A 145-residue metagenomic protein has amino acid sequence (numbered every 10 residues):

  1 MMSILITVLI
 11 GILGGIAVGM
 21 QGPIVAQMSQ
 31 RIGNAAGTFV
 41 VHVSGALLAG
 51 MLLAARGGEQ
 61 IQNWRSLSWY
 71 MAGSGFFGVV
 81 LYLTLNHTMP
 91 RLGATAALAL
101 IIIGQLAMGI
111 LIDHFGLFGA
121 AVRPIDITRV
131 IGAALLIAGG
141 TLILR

Functional and structural regions predicted by a protein language model:
M1-L13, Q30, A46-Y70, L92 (+2 more regions): Membrane-interface interhelical linkers
I12, I16, L47, F76 (+4 more regions): Hydrophobic/aromatic residues within the transmembrane alpha-helices of Major Facilitator Superfamily
L13-M20, I24, W69-L92, L142: Hydrophobic alpha-helical transmembrane segments of multi-pass membrane transport proteins, especially secondary
M20-H42: Juxtamembrane helix-loop-helix junctions in multi-pass membrane proteins
Q30-N34, T84-I103: Structural motif at transmembrane-helix junctions in multi-pass transporters
G37, T88, F115-L117: Hydrophobic/aromatic residues within transmembrane alpha-helices of multi-pass small-molecule transporters
V40-V41, L100-I101, I131: Hydrophobic core positions of alpha-helical segments in small-molecule transporters and transporter systems
A107-I127: C-terminal transmembrane-helix exit sites in multi-pass transporters
